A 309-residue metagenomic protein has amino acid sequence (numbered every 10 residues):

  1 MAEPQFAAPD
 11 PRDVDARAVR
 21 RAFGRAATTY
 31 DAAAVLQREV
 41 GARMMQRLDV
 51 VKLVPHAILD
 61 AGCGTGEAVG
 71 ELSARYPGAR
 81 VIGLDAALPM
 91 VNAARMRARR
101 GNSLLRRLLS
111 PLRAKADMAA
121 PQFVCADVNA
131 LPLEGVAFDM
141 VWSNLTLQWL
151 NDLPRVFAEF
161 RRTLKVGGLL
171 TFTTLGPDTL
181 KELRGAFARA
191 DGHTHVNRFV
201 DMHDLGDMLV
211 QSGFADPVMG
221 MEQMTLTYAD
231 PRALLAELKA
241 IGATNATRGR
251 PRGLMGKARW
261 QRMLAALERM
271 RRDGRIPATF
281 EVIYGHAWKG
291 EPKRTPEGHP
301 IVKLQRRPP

Functional and structural regions predicted by a protein language model:
M1-T28, A42: N-terminal, positively charged/glycine-rich alpha-helical extensions of SAM-dependent methyltransferases
L36-H56, E67-E71: Conserved alpha-helix/loop element of class I SAM-dependent methyltransferases that forms part of the SAM/SAH-binding
A57-L131: Class I SAM-dependent methyltransferase SAM/SAH-binding core
N129-V141: A short acidic, Gly/Pro-enriched loop at the edge of an enzyme's catalytic core that lines a small-molecule cofactor
D139-D152: A short SAM/SAH-binding and catalytic strip from SAM-dependent methyltransferases
P154-V166: A short glycine-rich, Lys/Arg-flanked "PGG" loop and its adjoining helix->strand segment in the class I
L169-A233, A240-L254: Conserved catalytic/acceptor-binding region of the Class I
A236-P309: C-terminal lobe and adjacent flexible extensions of AdoMet/dcAdoMet transferase-like proteins
